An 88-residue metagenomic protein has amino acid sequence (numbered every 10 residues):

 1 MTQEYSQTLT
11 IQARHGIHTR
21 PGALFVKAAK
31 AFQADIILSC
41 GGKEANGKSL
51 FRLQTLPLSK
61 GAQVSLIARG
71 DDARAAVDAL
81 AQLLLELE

Functional and structural regions predicted by a protein language model:
M1-Q3, K30-A31: Acidic-glycine-rich active-site phosphate/pyrophosphate-binding loop
T2-T8, Q63-S65: Intrinsic-disorder/low-complexity, polar/charged segments enriched in Ser/Thr/Lys/Arg/Asp/Glu/Gln
E4, E44, E86-E88: Glutamate identity and glutamate-enriched acidic tracts
T10-F51, L56, K60: Compact, glycine-rich, soluble single-domain proteins
T55-E88: C-terminal structural segments of small proteins and small subunits
